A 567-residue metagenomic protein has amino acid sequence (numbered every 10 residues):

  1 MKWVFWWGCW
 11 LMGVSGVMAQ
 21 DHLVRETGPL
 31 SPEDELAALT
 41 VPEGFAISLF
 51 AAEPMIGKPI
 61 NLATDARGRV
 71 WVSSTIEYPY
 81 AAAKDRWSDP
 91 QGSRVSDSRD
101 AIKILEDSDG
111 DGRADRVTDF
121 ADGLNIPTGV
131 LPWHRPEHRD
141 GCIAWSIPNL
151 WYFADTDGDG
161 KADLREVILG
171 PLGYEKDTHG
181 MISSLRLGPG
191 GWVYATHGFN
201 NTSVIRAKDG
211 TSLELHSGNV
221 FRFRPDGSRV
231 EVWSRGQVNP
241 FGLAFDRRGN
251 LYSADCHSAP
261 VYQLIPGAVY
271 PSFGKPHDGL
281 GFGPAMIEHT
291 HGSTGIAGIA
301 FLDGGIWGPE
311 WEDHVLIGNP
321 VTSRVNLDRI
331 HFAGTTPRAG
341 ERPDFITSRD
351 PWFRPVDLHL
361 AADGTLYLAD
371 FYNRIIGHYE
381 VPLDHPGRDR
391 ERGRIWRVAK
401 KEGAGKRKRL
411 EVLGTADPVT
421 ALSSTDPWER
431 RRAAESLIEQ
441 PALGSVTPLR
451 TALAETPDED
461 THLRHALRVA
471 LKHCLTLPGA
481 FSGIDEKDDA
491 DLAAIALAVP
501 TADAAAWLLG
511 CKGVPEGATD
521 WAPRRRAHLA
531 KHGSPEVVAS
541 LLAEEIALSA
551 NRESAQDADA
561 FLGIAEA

Functional and structural regions predicted by a protein language model:
M1, G16, G563-E566: Low-complexity, intrinsically disordered short segments enriched for Gly/Pro and polybasic residues
K2-F5, D140-C142, L422-S423, R464: Secreted/periplasmic carbohydrate-active enzymes, especially glycoside hydrolases
V4-G16: Bacterial N-terminal signal peptides
W6-C9, C142, C256, C474 (+1 more regions): Generic recognition of cysteine residues
G8, T128, S228, V269 (+6 more regions): Secondary-structure boundary/capping signal
G16-V17, E455: A subset of signal/propeptide-processing and intrinsically disordered low-complexity segments in secreted/extracellular
A19-P418, W428-R432, S436: Beta-propeller domains with acidic blade repeats across secreted/periplasmic ectodomains and cytosolic WD/CNH propellers
A369, P386-E391, V398-A567: Long, ordered, helix-rich scaffold segments
